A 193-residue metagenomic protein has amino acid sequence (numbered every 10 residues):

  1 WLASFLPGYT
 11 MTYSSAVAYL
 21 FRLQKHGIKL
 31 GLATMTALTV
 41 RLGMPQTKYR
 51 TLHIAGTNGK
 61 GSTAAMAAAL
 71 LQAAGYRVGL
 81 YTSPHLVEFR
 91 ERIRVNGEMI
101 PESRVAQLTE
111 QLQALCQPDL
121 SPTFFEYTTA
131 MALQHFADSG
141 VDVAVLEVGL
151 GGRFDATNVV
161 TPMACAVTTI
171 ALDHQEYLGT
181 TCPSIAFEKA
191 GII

Functional and structural regions predicted by a protein language model:
Y9, H26-I28, L32-K48, A73-V160 (+1 more regions): ATP-dependent carboxylate-amine ligase catalytic core
M11-H26: Charged, amphipathic alpha-helical linker segments immediately N-terminal to NTP-binding catalytic cores
I54, S62-G79: A conserved segment at the C-terminal end of the G1
V159-T169: Inter-motif core of Ras-like GTPase G domains
A186-I193: Membrane-proximal helix-turn-helix segments that form the acceptor-binding/catalytic region of lipid-linked
